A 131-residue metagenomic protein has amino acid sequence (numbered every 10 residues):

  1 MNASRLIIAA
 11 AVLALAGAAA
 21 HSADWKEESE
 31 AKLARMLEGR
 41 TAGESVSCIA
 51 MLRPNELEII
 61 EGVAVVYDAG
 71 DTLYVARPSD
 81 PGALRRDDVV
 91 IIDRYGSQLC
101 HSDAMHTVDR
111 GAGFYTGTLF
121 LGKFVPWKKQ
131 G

Functional and structural regions predicted by a protein language model:
M1-I8: Bacterial N-terminal signal peptides that target proteins for export
A16-A20: N-terminal signal peptide c-region/cleavage motif recognized by signal peptidases
S22-L73: N-terminal secretory signal peptides
L73-P81: A short macromolecule-binding patch
P81-G131: Helix-rich interaction surfaces within compact, conserved domain-sized segments that mediate assembly or partner
